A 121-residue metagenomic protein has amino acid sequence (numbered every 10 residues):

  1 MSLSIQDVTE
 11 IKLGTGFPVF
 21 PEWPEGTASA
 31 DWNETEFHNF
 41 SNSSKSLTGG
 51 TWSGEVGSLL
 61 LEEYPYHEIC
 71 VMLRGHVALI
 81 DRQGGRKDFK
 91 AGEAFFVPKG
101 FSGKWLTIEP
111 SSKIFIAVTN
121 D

Functional and structural regions predicted by a protein language model:
M1-S46: A short, N-terminal "cap"/entry segment at the start of jelly-roll beta-barrel domains of the cupin/DSBH fold
K45-Y64, P98-K99: Conserved short histidine dyad/triad with adjacent acidic residue
G54, E63-L79: Short, conserved beta-strand element in jelly-roll/cupin
L61, L79, K113-I116: Short hydrophobic/aromatic-rich beta-strand segments that constitute the beta-sheet cores of beta-sandwich/beta-barrel
R86, K90-A91, K99-D121: Ligand-binding loop in jelly-roll beta-barrel domains
